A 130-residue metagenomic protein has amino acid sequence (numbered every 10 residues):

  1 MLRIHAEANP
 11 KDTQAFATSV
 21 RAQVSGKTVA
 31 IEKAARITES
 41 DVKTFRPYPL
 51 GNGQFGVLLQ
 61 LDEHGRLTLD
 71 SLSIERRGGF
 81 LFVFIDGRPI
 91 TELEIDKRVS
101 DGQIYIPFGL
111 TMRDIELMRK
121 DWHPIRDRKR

Functional and structural regions predicted by a protein language model:
M1-R130: Structural signature of multi-pass, alpha-helical inner-membrane proteins
